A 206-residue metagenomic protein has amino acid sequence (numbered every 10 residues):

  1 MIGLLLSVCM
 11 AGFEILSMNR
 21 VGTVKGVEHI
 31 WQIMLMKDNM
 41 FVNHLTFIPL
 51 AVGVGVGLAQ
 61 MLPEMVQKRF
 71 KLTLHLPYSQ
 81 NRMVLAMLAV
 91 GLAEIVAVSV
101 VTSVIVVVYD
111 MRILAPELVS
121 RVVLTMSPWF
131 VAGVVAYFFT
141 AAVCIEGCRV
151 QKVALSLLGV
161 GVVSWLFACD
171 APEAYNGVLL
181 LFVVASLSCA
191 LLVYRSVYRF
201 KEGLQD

Functional and structural regions predicted by a protein language model:
M1-F47, A59, P63-E64, I145-D206: Hydrophobic alpha-helical transmembrane segments
G3-G53, Q60, L85-R149: Secretory targeting signals
Q60-V90: Helix-loop-helix units of permease transmembrane domains in multi-pass membrane transporters, especially ABC
Y78-V104, F167-S188: Hydrophobic alpha-helical transmembrane segments of integral membrane proteins
